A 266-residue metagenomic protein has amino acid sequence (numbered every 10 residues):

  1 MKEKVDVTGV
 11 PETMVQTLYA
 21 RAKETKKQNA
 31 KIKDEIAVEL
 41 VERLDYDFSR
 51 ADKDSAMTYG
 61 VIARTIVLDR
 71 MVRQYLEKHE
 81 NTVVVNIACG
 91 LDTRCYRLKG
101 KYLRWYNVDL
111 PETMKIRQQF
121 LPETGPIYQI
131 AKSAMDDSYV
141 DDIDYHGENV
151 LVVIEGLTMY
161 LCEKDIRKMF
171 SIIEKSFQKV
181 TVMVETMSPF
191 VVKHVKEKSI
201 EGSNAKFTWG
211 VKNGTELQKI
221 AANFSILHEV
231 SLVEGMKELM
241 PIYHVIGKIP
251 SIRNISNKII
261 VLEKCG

Functional and structural regions predicted by a protein language model:
M1-V85, C89-K132, Y145-H146: Rossmann-like AdoMet
S138-G147: Short amphipathic alpha-helix with an adjacent loop that forms part of the alpha/beta core around
V152-V153: A conserved beta-strand element that flanks and buttresses the S-adenosyl-L-methionine
Y160-I173: A short, conserved alpha-helix within the catalytic core of class I
S176-P189: Conserved beta-strand signature within the Rossmann-like core of class I S-adenosyl-L-methionine
P189-A205: Short, glycine-/aromatic-enriched active-site segment of Class I SAM-dependent methyltransferases
N204-E234: Short alpha-helix
M240-G266: Core SAM-dependent methyltransferase catalytic element
